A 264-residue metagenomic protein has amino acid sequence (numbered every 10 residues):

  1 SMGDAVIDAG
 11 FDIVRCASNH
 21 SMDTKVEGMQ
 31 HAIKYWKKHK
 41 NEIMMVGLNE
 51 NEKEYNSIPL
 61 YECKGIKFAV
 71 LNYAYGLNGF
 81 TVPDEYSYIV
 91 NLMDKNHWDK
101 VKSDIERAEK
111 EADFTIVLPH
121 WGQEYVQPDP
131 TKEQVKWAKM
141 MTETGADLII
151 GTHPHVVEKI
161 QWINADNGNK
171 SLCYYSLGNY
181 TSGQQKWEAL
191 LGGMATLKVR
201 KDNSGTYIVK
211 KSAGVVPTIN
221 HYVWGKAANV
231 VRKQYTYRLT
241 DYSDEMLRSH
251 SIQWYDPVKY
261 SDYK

Functional and structural regions predicted by a protein language model:
S1-K264: Acidic, metal/ion-coordinating pockets
